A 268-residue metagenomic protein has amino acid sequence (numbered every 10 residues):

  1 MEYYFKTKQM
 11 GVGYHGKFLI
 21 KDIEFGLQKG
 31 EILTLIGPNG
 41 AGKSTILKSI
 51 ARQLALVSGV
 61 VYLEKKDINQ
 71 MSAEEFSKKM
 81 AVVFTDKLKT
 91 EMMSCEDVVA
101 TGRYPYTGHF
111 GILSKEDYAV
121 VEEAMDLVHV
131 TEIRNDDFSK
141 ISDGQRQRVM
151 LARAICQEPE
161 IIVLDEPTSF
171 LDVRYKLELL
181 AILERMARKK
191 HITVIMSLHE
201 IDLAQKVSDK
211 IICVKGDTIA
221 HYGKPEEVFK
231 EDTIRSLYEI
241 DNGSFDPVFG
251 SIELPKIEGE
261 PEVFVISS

Functional and structural regions predicted by a protein language model:
I36-P38: The feature captures the beta-strand-to-loop junction immediately N-terminal to the Walker
A51: Helix-to-loop junction immediately C-terminal to a conserved catalytic motif
G59-D67, F76: Conserved ABC transporter NBD signature motif
A100, K115-I133, E158: Conserved ABC ATPase "signature" region
I162-E166: Catalytic Walker B motif of ABC-type/P-loop ATPase nucleotide-binding domains
I211-K224: H-loop (His-switch) and adjacent beta-strand-loop-beta switch element of ABC-type ATPase nucleotide-binding domains
L237-S268: ABC ATPase nucleotide-binding domains
